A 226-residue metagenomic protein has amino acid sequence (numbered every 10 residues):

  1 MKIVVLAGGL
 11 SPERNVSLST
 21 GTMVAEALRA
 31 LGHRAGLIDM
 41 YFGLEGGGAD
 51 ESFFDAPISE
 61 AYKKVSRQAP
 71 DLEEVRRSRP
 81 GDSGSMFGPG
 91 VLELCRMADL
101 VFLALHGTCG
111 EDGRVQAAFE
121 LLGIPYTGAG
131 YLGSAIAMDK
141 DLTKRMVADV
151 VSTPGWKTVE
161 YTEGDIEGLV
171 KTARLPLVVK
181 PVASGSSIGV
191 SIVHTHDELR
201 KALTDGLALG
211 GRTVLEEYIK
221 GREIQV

Functional and structural regions predicted by a protein language model:
M1-L132, I136-M138, L142, M146-D149 (+1 more regions): ATP-binding N-terminal substructure of ATP-dependent carboxylate-amine bond-forming enzymes
K2-I3, P176, Q225: Residues that mark the start of a beta-strand
M146-T153, D205: Basic phosphate/pyrophosphate-binding loop/patch that engages nucleotide-derived ligands
V147, V170-V190, G211-G221: ATP-grasp fold ATP-binding core
V151-V159, K180: Phosphate/pyrophosphate-binding betaalpha-module
V159, V190-T195: Short beta-strand-to-turn element immediately C-terminal to the catalytic PLP-Schiff-base lysine in fold type I
H194-V226: Phosphate-binding site of ATP-dependent enzymes
